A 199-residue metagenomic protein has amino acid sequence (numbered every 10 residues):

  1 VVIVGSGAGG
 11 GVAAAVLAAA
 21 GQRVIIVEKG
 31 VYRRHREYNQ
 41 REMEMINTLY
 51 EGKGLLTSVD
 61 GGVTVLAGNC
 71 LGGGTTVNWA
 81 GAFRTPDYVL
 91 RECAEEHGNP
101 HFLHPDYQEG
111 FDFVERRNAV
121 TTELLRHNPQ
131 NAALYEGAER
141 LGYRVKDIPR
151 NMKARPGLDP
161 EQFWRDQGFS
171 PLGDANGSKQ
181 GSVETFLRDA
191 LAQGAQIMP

Functional and structural regions predicted by a protein language model:
V1-E96, P100-P105: N-terminal glycine-rich phosphate/pyrophosphate-binding loop and immediately adjacent elements
P100-P199: Conserved redox-cofactor binding core of oxidoreductases
